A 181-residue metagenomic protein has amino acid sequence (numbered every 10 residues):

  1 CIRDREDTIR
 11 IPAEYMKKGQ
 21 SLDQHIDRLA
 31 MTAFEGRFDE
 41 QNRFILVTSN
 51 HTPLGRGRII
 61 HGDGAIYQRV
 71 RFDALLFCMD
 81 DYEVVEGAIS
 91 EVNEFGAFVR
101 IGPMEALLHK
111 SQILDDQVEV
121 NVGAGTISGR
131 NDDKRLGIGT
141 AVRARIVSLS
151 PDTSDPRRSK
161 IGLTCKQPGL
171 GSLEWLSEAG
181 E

Functional and structural regions predicted by a protein language model:
R3-E181: Single-stranded RNA-binding regions, centering on S1/OB-family and related RNA-binding modules
